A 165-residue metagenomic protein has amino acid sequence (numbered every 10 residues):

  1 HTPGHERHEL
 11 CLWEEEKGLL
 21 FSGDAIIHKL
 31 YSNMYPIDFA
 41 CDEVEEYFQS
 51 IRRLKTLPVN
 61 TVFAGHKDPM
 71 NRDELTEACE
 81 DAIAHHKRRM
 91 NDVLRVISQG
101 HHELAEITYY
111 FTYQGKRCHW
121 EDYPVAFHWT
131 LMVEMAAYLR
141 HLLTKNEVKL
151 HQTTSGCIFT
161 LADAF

Functional and structural regions predicted by a protein language model:
H1-M90: Metallo-beta-lactamase
R95-F165: C-terminal regulatory/interaction regions
